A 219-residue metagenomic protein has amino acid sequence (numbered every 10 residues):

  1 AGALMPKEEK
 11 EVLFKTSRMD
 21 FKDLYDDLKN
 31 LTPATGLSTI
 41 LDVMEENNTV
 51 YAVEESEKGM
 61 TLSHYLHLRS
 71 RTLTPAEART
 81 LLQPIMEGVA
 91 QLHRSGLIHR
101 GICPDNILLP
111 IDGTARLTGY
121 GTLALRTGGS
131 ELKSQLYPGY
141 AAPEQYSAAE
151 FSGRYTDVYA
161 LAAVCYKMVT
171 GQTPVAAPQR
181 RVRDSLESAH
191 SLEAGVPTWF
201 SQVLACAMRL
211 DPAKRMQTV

Functional and structural regions predicted by a protein language model:
A1-K22, D26-D27: ATP-binding glycine-rich loop module of kinase domains
Y25-T35: Structural motif at the C-terminus of the N-lobe alphaC helix and the adjacent alphaC-beta4 loop of the Hanks-type
D42-V43: Activation-segment/catalytic-loop signature of the eukaryotic protein kinase fold
N47-T61: Conserved short submotifs of the Hanks-type protein kinase catalytic core that shape the nucleotide-binding pocket
L62-L73: AlphaC helix of the protein kinase catalytic domain
L81-L82: Activation segment signature within eukaryotic-like protein kinase domains
I85-L97: Protein kinase catalytic-loop region centered on the HRD/HxD motif
G139-V219: C-terminal lobe helix-coil module of Hanks-type protein kinase domains
